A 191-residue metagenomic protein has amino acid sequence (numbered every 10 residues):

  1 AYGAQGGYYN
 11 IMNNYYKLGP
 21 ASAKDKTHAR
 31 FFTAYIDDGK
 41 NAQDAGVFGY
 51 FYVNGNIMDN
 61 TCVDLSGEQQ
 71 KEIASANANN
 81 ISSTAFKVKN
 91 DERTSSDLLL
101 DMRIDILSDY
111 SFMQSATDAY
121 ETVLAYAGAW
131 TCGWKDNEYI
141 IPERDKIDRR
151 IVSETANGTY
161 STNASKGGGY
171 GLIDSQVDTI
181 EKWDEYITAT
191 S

Functional and structural regions predicted by a protein language model:
A1-Y2: An acidic, charge-biased composition feature
Q5: A short beta-loop-beta micro-motif enriched in histidine and acidic residues
Y16-T190: Long, contiguous C-terminal flanking segments immediately downstream of a protein's structured core
